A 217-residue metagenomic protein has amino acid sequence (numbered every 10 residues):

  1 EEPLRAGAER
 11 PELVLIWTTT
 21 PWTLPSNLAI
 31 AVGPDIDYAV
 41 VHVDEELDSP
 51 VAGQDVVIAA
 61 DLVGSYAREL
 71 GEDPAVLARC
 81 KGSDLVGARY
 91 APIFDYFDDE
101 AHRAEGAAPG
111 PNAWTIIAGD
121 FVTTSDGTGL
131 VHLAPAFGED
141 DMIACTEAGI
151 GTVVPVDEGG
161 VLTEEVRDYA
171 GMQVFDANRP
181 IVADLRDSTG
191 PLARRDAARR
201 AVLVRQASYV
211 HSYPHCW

Functional and structural regions predicted by a protein language model:
E1-P25, E45-L47, D84-G87, D120-W217: Residue patterns forming the tRNA-binding/recognition surfaces of aminoacyl-tRNA synthetases and related DALR
S26-L28, V32, I36-E158: Catalytic alpha/beta core of large soluble enzyme barrels
